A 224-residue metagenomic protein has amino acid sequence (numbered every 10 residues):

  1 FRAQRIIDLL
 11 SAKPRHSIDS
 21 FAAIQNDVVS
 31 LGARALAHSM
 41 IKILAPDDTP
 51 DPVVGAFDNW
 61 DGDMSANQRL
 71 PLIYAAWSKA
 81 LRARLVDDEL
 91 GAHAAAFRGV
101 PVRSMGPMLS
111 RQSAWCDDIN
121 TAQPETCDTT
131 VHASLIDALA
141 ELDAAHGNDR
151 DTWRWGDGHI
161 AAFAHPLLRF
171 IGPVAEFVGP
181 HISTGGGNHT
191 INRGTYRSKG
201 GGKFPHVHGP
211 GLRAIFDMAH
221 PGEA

Functional and structural regions predicted by a protein language model:
F1-H38, P46-G55, N59-A224: C-terminal/peripheral segments of proteins
